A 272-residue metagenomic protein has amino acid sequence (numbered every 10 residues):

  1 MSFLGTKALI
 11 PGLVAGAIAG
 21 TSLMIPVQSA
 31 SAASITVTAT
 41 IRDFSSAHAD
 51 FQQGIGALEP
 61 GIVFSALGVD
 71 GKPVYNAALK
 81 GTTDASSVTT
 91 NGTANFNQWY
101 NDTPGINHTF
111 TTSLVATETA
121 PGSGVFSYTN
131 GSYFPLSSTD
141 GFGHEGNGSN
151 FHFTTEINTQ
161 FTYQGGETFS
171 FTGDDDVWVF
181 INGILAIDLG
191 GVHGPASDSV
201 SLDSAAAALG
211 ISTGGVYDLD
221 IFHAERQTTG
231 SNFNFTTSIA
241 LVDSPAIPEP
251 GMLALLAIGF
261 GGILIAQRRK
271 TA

Functional and structural regions predicted by a protein language model:
S2-V14: Bacterial N-terminal signal peptides that target proteins for export
G12, V27, E249-G251: Hydrophobic residues in alpha-helical membrane-spanning segments
V14-A19, G259: Hydrophobic helical h-region of N-terminal Sec-dependent signal peptides in bacterial secretory/periplasmic proteins
I18-S29: C-terminal segment of classical bacterial N-terminal signal peptides
A33-A246: Acidic/polar, compositionally biased interaction segments
P248-Q267: A short, hydrophobic C-terminal helix/tail in secreted or cell-surface proteins
R269-A272: Short, charged juxtamembrane terminal tails flanking transmembrane helices
